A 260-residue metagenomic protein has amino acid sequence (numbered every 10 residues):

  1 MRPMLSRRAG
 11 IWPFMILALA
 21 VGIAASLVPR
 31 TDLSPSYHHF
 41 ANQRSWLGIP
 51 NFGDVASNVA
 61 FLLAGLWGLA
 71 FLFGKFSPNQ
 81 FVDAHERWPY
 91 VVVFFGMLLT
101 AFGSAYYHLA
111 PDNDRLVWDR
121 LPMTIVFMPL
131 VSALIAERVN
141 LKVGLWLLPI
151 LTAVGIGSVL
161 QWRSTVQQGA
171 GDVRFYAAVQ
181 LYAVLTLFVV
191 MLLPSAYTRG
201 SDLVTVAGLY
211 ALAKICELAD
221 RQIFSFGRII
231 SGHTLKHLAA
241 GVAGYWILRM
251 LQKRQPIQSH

Functional and structural regions predicted by a protein language model:
R2-L148, L160-S164, Y197-S259: Early transmembrane hairpin module of multi-pass membrane proteins
L147-G155: Signature aromatic-anchored transmembrane alpha helix within multi-pass, membrane-resident enzymes that catalyze glycan
L160-Y197: Active-site rim beta-loop-alpha module in soluble metabolic enzymes
